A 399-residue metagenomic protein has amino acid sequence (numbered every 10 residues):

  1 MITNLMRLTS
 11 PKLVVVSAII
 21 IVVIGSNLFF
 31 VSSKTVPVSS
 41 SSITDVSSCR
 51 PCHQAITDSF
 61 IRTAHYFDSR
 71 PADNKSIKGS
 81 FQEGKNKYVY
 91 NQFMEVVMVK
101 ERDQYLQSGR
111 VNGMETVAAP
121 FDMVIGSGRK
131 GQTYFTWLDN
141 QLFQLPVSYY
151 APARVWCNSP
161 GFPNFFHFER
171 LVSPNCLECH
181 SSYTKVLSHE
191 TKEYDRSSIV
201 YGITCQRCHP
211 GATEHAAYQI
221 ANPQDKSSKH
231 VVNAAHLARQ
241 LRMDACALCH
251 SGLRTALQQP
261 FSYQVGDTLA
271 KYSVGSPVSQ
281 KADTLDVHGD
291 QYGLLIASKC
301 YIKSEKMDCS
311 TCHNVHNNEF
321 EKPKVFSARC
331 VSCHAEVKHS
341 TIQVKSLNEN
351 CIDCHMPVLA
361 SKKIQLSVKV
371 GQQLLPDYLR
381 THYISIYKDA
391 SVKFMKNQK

Functional and structural regions predicted by a protein language model:
T3-A18: N-terminal Sec-pathway targeting helices
V14-F29: Hydrophobic membrane-insertion alpha-helices, especially the h-region of bacterial N-terminal signal peptides
F29-S40, F394, K399: Sec-dependent signal peptide cleavage junction
V38-Q54: Local sequence-structure signature of Cys/Sec-based thiol-disulfide redox active-site neighborhoods
A55-I125, T133, K185-K399: Primarily the internal scaffold of c-type cytochrome electron-transfer domains, especially repeated/multiheme c-type
E101-N158, P163, E178: A cross-kingdom signal targeting lumenal/periplasmic-facing segments of multi-pass membrane and secretory-pathway
P152, S173-N175, C179-T184: A gly/proline- and charged-residue-enriched helix-loop-helix capping module
F162-F166, K192-D195: Second-shell loop/turn segments in exported
